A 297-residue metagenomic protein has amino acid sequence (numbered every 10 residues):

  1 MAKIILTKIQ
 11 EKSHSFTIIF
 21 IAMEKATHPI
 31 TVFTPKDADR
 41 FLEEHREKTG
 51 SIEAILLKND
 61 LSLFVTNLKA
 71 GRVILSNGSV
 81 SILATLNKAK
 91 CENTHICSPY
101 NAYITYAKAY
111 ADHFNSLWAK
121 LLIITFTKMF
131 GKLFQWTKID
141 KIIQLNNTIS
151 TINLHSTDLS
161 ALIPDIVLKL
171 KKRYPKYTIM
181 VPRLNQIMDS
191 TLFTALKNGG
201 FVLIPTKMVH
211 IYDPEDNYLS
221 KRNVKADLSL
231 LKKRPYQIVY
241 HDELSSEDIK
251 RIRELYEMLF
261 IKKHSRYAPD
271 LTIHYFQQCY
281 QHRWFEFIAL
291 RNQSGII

Functional and structural regions predicted by a protein language model:
M1-A22: N-terminal amphipathic/basic-hydrophobic helices that include classical n-h-c signal peptides and signal-anchor
S13-S15, I19-F20, A119-Q237: Acyl-donor-binding surface of acyltransferase catalytic domains
H14, I18, T31, D39-R40 (+6 more regions): Short non-domain terminal segments
A26-H28: Short, extreme N-terminal leader segments that mark the start of a protein/domain
T34-L75, N87-A89, V181-A195, D216-S229 (+1 more regions): A conserved beta-strand-loop-helix scaffold within acyl/acetyltransferase catalytic domains
K36-L42, E47-S51, F114-L117, I143-T151 (+3 more regions): Generic detector of short, locally flexible boundary/turn motifs and exposed helical patches
S62-K171, S294-I297: Conserved donor-binding loop and adjoining core beta-sheet/short helix segment in diverse acyl/aminoacyl transferases
V80-K120, L203-K232, V239, Y256-S265: Short, charged N-terminal helix-start/capping segments
